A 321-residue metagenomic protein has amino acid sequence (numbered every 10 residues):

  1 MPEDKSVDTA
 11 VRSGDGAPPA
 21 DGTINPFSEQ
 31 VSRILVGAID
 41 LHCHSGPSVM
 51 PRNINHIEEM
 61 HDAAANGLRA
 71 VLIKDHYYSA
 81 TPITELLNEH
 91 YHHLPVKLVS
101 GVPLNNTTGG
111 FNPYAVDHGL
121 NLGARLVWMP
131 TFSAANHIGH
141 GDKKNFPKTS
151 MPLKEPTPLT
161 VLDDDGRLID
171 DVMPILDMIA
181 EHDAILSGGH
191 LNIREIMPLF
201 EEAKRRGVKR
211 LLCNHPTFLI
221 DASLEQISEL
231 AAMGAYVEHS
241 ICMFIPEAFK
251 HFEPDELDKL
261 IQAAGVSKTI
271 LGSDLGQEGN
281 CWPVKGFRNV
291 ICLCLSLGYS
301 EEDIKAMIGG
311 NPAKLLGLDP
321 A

Functional and structural regions predicted by a protein language model:
P2-D4, P18, G286-A321: Mid-to-C-terminal alpha-helical segments outside catalytic/metal-binding sites
P2-V96: An N-terminally biased module of ancient metal coordination in phosphate/nucleic-acid-related enzymes
I39-C43, V71-I73, V99-V102, V127-M129 (+4 more regions): Hydrophobic faces of well-ordered beta-strands that scaffold small-molecule active sites in alpha/beta enzyme cores
H44-G46, H76, G101-T107, P130-A134 (+4 more regions): Active-site beta-loop-alpha junctions enriched in small/polar residues
I54-E58, I169, E225, K250-K259 (+1 more regions): Charged helix-capping and loop-helix junction motifs
P95, N106-C213: Extended substrate/RNA-proximal surfaces in nucleic-acid metabolism proteins
D177, H182-F252, I270: Catalytic pocket-lining loop regions of alpha/beta-barrel enzymes, especially the amidohydrolase/enolase/GH5 lineages
V266-P283: Short acidic/histidine-rich active-site segments
